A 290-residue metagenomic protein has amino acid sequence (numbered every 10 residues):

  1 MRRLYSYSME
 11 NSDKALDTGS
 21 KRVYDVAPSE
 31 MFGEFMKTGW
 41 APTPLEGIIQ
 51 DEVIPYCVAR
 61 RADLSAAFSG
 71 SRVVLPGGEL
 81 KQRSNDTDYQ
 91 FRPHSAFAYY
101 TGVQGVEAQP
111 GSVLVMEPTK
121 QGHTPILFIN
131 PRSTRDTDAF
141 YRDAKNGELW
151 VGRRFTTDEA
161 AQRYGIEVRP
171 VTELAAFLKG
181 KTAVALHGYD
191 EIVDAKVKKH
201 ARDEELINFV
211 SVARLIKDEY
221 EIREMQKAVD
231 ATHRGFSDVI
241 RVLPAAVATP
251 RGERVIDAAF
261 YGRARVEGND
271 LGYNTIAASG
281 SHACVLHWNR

Functional and structural regions predicted by a protein language model:
R2-S237: A composition/biophysics-driven feature that prefers long, compositionally simple stretches
Q82-P93, E204-F209, V247-R290: Short catalytic-site patches enriched in acidic/histidine residues that coordinate or position cofactors/metals
F177, R241, G280-S281: Short secondary-structure capping/turn micro-motifs that flank functional sites
K217-P244, A248-A264, Y273: Active-site pocket-lining segments that scaffold enzyme catalytic pockets across diverse folds
